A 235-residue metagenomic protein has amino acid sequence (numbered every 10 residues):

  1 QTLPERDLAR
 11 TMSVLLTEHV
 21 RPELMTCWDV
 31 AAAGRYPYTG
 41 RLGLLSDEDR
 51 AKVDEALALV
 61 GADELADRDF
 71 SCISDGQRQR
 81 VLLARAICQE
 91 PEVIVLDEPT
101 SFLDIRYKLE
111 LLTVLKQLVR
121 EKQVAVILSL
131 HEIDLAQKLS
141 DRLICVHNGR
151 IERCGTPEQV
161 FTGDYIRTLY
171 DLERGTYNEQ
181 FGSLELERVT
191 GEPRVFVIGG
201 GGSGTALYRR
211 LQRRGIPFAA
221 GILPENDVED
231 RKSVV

Functional and structural regions predicted by a protein language model:
A32, D47-A66: Conserved ABC ATPase "signature" region
G43-L44, D69-I73, Q77: Conserved ABC ATPase signature
E90: Conserved catalytic motifs of ABC-family nucleotide-binding domains
I94-E98: Catalytic Walker B motif of ABC-type/P-loop ATPase nucleotide-binding domains
L109-K122: Helical segment within the ABC ATPase nucleotide-binding domain
D171-S233: ABC ATPase nucleotide-binding domains
